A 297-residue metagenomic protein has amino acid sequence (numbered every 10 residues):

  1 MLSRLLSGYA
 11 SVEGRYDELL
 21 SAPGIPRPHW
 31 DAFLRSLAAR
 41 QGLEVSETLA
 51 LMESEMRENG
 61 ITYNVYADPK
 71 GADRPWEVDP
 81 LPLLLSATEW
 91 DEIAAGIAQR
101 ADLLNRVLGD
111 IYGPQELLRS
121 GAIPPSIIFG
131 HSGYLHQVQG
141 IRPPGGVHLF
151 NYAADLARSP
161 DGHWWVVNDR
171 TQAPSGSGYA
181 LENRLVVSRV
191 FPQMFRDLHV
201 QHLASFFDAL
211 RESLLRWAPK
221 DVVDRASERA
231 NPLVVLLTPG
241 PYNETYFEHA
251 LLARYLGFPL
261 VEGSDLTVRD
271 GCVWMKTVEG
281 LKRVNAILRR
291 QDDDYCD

Functional and structural regions predicted by a protein language model:
M1-D297: Preference for protein termini
